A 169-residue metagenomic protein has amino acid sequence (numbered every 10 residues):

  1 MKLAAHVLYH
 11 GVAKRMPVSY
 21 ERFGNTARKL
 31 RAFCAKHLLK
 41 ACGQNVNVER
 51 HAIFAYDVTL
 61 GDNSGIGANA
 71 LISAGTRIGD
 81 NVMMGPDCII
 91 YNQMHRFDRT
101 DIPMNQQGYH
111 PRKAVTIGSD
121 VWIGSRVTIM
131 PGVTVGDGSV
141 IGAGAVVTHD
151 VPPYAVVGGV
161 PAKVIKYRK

Functional and structural regions predicted by a protein language model:
M1-Q44, R96, D120, G138 (+1 more regions): Terminal amphipathic alpha-helical/low-complexity segments used for targeting or macromolecular assembly
E21-A32, I53-L60, G65-V133, V160-P161 (+1 more regions): Flexible, glycine/small-residue-enriched loop-and-beta-strand segment within the central core of proteins
Y91-N92, G142, T148-H149, I165-Y167: Conserved acidic donor-binding loop of glycosyltransferase catalytic domains
H95, G136, P152-Y154: Short conserved catalytic/interaction loops centered on acidic-Pro-aromatic/His motifs
G124-V140, A145-H149: Beta-rich strand-turn-strand
A145, P153-A155, K163: Glycine-centered loop/turn positions within well-structured domains that cap or flank conserved ligand/cofactor-binding
